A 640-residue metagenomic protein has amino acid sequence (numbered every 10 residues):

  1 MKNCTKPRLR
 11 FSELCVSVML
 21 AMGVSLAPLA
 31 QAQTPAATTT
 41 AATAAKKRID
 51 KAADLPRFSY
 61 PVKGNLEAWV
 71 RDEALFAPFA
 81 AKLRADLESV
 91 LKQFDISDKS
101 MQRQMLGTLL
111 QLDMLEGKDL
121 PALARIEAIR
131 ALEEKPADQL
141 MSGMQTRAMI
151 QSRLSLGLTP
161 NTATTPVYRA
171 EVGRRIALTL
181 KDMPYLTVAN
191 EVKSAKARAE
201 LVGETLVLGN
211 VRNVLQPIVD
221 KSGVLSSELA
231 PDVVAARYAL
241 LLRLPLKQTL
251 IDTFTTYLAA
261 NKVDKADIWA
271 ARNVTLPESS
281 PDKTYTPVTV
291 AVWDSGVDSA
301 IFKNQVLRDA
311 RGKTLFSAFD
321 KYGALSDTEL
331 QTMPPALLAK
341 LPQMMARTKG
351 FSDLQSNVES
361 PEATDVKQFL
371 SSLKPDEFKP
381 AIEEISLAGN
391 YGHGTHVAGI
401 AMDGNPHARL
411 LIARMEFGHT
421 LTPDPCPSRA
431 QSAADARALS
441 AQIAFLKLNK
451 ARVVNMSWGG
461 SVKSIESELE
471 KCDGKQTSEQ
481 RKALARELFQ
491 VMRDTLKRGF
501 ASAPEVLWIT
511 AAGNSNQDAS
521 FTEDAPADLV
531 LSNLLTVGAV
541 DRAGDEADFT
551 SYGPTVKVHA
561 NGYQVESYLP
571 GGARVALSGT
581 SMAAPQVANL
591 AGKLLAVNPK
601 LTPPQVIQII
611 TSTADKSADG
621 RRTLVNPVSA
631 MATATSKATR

Functional and structural regions predicted by a protein language model:
E67-D72, K181-M183, T187-E200, L206 (+3 more regions): Subtilisin-like peptidase catalytic core
A74-S89: Helix-turn-helix repeat elements of alpha-solenoid scaffolds
D113-E116: Residue at a conserved register position within TPR or TPR-like alpha-solenoid repeats
R147-V167, E171-A291, S295-R308, D353 (+1 more regions): Protease zymogen maturation seam
T275-V292, G296-A434, N533, G544-D545 (+2 more regions): Subtilisin-like serine protease catalytic core
G418-A525, A573-S578, M582: Substrate-binding/access-modulating region of protease and related hydrolase catalytic domains
N455, N598-R640: C-terminal subdomain of the subtilisin-like protease fold in secreted/lumenal serine endopeptidases
E505, A511, A519-A596, K600: Extracellular S/T/G-rich loop segment that most often corresponds to the catalytic His/Ser-adjacent loop
